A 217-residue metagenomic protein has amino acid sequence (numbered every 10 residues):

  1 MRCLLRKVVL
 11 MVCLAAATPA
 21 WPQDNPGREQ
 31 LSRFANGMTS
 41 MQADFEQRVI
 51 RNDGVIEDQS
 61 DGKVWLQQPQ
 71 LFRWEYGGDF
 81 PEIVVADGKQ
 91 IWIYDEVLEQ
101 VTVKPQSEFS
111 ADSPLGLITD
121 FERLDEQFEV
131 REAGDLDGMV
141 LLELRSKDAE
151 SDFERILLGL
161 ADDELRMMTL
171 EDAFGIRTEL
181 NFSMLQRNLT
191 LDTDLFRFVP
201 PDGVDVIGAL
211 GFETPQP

Functional and structural regions predicted by a protein language model:
M1-V9: Bacterial N-terminal signal peptides that target proteins for export
A17-T18, P22: N-terminal signal peptide c-region/cleavage motif recognized by signal peptidases
D24-R51, V55-E57, V85, I93-E154: Flexible, processing/modification-adjacent segments and terminal tails in exported/periplasmic/extracellular proteins
V49, L66-Q68, D148, D162: Beta-strand elements of well-folded, non-transmembrane domains
I56-K63, G175: Amphipathic hydrophobic-ligand
K63-S113, T178-E179: An acidic-aromatic
T102, R123-L210: Gly/Pro-enriched, hydrophobic low-complexity segments that function as extracytoplasmic propeptides/linkers
P215-P217: Short, solvent-exposed mixed-charge patches
